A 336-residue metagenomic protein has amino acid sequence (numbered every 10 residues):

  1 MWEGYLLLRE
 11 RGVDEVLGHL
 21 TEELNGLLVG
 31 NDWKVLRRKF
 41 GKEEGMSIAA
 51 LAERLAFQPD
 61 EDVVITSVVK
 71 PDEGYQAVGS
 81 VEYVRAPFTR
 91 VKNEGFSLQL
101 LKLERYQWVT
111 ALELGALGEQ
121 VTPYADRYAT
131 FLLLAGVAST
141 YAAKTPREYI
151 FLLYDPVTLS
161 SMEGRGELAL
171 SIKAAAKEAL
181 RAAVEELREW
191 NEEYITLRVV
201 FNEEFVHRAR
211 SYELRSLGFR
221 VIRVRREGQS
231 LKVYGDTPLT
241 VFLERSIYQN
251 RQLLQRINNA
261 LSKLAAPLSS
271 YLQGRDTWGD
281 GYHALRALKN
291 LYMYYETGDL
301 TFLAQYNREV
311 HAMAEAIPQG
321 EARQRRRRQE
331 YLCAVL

Functional and structural regions predicted by a protein language model:
M1-G79, E204-L336: Long, contiguous all-alpha helical interaction modules
R9-R11, Y106, M162: Low-complexity, intrinsically disordered/propeptide-like segments
L51-Q120: Long, mid-chain structured domain cores
E113-R256: Domain-exit/linker segments immediately C-terminal to small folded modules
